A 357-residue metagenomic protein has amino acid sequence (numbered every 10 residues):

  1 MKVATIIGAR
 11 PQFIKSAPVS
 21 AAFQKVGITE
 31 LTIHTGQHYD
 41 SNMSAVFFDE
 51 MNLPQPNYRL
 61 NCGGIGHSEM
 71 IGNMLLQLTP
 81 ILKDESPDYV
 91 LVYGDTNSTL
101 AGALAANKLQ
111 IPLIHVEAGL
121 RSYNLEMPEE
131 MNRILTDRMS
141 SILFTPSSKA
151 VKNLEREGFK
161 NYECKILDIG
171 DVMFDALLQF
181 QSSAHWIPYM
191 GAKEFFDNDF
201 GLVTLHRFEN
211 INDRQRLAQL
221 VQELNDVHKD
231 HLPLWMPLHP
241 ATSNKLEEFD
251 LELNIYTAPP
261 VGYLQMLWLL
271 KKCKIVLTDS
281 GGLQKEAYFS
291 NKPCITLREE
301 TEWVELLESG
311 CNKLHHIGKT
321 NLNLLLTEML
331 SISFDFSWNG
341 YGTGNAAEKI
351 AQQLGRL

Functional and structural regions predicted by a protein language model:
A4-A9, F13-Q24, F47, R59-N161: Active-site and donor-binding regions of nucleotide-sugar-utilizing enzymes
I28-M70: Conserved nucleotide-sugar phosphate-binding/catalytic loop shared by glycosyltransferases and other
Q37, A45, A184-K272: Donor-nucleotide binding loops and adjacent catalytic segments primarily of GT-B fold Leloir glycosyltransferases
H38-N42, N61, M139-R214: A nucleotide-sugar donor-handling region in carbohydrate enzymes
F48, K149, K313-L357: Leloir-type glycosyltransferase catalytic cores
I81-D88, F195-F196, K272, L357: Glycine-rich phosphate-binding loop signature in dinucleotide/nucleotide-binding domains
V92-Y93, L143, L269-L306: A donor-sugar binding/catalytic signature common to diverse glycosyltransferases and related nucleotide-sugar
T257, Y288-D335: Nucleotide-sugar donor-binding patch of glycosyltransferase catalytic domains
